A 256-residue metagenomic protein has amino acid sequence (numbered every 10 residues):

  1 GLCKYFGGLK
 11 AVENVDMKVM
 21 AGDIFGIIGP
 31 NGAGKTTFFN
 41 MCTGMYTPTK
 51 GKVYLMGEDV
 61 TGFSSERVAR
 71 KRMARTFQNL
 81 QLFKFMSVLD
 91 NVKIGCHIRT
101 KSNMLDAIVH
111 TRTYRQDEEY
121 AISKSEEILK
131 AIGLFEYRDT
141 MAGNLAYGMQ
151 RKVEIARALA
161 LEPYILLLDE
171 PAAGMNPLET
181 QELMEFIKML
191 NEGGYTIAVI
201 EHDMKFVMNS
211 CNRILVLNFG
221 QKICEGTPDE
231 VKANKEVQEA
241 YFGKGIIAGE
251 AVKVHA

Functional and structural regions predicted by a protein language model:
L2-A256: Glycine-rich phosphate-binding loops of nucleotide-dependent enzymes
